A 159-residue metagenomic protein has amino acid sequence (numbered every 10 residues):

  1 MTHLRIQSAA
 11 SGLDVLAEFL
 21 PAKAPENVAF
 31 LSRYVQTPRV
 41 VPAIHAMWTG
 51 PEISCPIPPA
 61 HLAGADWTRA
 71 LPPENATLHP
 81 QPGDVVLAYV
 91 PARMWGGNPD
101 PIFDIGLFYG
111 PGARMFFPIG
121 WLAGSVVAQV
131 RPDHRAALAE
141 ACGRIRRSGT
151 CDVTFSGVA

Functional and structural regions predicted by a protein language model:
T2-A9: A short beta-strand micro-motif
A9, A17-A159: Glycine-rich active-site loops that engage anionic ligands at enzyme catalytic sites
